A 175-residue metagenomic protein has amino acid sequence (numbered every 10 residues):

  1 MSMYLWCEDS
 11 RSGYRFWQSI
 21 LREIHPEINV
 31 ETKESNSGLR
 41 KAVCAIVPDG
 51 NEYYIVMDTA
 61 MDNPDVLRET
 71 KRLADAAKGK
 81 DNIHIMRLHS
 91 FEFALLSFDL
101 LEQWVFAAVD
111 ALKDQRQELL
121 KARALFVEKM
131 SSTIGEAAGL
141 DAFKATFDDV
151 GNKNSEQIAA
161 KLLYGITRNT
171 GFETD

Functional and structural regions predicted by a protein language model:
M1-D62: RecA-like P-loop NTPase motor core
Q18, R22-H25, P64-D175: C-terminal accessory helical subdomains adjacent to catalytic cores in phosphodiester- and nucleotide-handling enzymes
